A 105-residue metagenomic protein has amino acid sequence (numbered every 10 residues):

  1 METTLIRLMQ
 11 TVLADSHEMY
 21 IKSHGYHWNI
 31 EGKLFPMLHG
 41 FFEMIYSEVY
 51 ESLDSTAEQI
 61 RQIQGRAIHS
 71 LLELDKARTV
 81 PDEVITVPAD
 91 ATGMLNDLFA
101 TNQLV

Functional and structural regions predicted by a protein language model:
M1-T4, M19-M44: Helix-loop segments that flank and shape redox-cofactor active sites
M1-V12, A91: Disorder-to-helix initiation segments
M9, H39-Y46, L95, F99-N102: Amphipathic, non-transmembrane alpha-helical scaffold segments
D15-Y26, S52, T101-V105: Amphipathic, well-ordered alpha-helical segments in soluble domains
H27, L74-R78: Short, small-residue-rich loop/turn micro-motifs
L34-E73: Conserved alpha-helical segments that form or flank metal/cofactor-binding pockets of metalloenzymes
D54, E58, A77-V105: Acidic/histidine-rich alpha-helical segments that form the ligand environment of transition-metal centers
